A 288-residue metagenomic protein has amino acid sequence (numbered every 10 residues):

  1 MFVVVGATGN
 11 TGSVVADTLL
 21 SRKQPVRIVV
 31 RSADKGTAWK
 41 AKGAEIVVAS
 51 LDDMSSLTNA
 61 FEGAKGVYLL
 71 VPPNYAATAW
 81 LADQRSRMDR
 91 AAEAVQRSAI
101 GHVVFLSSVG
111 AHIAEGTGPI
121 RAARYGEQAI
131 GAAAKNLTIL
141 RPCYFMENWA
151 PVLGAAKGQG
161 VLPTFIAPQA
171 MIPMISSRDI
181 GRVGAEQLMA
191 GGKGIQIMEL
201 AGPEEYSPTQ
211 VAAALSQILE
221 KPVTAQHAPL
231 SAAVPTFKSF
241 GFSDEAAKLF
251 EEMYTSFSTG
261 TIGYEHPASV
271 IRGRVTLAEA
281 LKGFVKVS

Functional and structural regions predicted by a protein language model:
M1-A38, D52-S55, N59-E62, P72-A82 (+4 more regions): Oxidoreductase cofactor-interface core, primarily capturing Rossmann-like NAD(P)-dependent enzymes
G43-A44, L137: Short, conserved active-site loop motifs that form the nucleotide-linked donor/cofactor pocket
A49: Cofactor-binding loops of NAD(P)H-dependent oxidoreductases, dominated by short-chain dehydrogenase/reductases
Y68-V71, S288: Short amphipathic alpha-helical segments enriched in hydrophobics
D83-M88: Aromatic "clamp/platform" in nucleotide-sugar-dependent glycosyltransferases that forms part of the donor/acceptor
I218, S231-S288: A hydrophobic C-terminal alpha-helical subdomain
